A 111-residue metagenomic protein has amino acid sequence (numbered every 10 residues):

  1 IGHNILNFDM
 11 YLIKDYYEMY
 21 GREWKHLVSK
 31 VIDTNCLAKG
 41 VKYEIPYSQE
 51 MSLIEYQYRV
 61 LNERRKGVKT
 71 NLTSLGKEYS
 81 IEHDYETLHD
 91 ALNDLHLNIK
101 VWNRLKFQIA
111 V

Functional and structural regions predicted by a protein language model:
I1-V111: Metal-dependent phosphoesterase core characteristic of DEDDh/y 3'-5' exonuclease domains
